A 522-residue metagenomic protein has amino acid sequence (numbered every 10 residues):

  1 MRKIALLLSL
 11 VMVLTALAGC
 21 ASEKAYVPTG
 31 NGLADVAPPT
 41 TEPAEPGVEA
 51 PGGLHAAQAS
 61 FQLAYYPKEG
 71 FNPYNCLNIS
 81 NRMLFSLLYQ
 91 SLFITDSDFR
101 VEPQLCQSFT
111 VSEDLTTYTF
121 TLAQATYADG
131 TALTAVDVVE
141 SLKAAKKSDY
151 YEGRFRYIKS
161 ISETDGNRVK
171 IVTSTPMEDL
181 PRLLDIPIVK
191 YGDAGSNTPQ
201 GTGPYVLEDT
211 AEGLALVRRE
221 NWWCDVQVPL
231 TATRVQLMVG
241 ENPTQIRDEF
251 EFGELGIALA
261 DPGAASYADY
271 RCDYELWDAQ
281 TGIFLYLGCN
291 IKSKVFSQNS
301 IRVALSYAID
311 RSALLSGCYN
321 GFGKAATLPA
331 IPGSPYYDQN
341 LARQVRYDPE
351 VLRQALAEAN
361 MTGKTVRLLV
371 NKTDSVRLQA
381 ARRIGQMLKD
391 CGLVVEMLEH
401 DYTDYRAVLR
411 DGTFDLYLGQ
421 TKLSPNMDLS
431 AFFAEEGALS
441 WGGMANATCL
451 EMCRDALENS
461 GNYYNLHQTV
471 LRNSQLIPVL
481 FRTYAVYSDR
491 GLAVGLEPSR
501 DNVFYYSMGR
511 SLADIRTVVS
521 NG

Functional and structural regions predicted by a protein language model:
Q62-E113, K143: N-terminal lobe/hinge region of extracytoplasmic solute-binding protein
L77, Q107-Y150, V295: Aromatic- and charge-enriched surface segment that lines or borders ligand/interaction sites
S162, E208-A215, Q236-K292, Q420: Extracellular/periplasmic solute-recognition and catalytic clefts
M177-Q236, N242-T244, E350, R516-S520: Gly/Pro-rich hinge or "lid" segments in bacterial periplasmic/extracellular proteins
K292, F296-S334, H467-L480: Periplasmic-binding protein-like
G323-E358, S375-R377: Structural transition elements
E396-M397, Y402-Y405, S430-L492, V518-G522: Extracytoplasmic/peripheral linker and loop segments enriched in polar/acidic and small residues with frequent Thr/Pro
D489-G522: Long beta-strand-rich cores associated with HINT superfamily self-processing modules
